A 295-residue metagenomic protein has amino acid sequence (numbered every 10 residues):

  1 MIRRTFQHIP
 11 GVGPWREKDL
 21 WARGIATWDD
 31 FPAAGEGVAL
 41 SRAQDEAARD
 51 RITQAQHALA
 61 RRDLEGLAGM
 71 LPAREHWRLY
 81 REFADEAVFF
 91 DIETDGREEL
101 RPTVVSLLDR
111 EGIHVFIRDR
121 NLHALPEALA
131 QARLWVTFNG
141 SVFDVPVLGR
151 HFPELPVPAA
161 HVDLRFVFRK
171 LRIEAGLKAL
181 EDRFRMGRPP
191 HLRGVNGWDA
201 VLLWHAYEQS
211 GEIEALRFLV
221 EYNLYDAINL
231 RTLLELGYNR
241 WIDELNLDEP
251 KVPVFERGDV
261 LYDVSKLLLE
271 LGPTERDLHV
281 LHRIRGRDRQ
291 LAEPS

Functional and structural regions predicted by a protein language model:
M1-T103, L107-S295: DEDD superfamily 3′-5′ metal-dependent exonuclease/proofreading module
